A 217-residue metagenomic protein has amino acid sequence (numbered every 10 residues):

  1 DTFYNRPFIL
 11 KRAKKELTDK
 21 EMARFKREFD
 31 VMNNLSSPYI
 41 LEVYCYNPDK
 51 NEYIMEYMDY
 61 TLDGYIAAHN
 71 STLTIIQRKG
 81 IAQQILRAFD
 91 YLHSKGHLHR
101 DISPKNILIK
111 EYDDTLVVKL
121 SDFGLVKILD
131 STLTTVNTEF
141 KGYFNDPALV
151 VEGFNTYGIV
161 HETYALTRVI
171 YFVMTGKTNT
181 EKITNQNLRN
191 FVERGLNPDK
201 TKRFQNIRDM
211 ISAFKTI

Functional and structural regions predicted by a protein language model:
D1-A23, D30: ATP-binding glycine-rich loop module of kinase domains
E28-P38: Structural motif at the C-terminus of the N-lobe alphaC helix and the adjacent alphaC-beta4 loop of the Hanks-type
E42-E52, D59: Short beta-strand micro-motifs within the conserved protein kinase catalytic domain, predominantly in the N-lobe
M58-A67: Structural motif in protein kinase domains
I81-A82: Activation segment signature within eukaryotic-like protein kinase domains
H93-E111: Catalytic-loop of the protein kinase fold
N106-D122: Conserved protein kinase catalytic/activation segment
